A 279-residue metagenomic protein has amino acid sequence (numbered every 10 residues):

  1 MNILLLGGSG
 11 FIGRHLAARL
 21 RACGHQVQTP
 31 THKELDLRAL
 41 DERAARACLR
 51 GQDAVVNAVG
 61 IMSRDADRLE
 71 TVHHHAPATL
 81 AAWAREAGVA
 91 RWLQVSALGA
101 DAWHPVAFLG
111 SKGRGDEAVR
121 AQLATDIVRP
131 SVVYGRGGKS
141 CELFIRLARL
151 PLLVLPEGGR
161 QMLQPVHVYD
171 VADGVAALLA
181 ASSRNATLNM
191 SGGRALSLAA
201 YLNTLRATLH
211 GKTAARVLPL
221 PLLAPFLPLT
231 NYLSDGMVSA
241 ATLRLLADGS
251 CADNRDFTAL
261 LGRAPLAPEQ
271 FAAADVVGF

Functional and structural regions predicted by a protein language model:
M1-C23: N-terminal Rossmann NAD(P)H-binding glycine-rich loop of SDR-like oxidoreductase domains
L37-T79, W83-E86, L98-A102: NAD(P)H-binding glycine-rich loop region in Rossmannoid oxidoreductase-like domains and their noncatalytic homologs
S96, E117-G137, R146: Conserved beta-loop-beta element that borders a ligand/cofactor-binding pocket
S131-L163: NAD(P)-dependent short-chain dehydrogenase/reductase
K139-S140, G158-A180, A186-N189: Substrate-positioning beta->alpha
M162-Y169, L188-T208, V217-P228, A264-A267: Substrate-binding strand-loop-helix patch in Rossmann-like NAD(P)-dependent oxidoreductase/epimerase domains
L205-G249: Terminal hydrophobic/aromatic helix or amphipathic segment near a protein terminus
D248-F279: Amphipathic terminal alpha-helices
